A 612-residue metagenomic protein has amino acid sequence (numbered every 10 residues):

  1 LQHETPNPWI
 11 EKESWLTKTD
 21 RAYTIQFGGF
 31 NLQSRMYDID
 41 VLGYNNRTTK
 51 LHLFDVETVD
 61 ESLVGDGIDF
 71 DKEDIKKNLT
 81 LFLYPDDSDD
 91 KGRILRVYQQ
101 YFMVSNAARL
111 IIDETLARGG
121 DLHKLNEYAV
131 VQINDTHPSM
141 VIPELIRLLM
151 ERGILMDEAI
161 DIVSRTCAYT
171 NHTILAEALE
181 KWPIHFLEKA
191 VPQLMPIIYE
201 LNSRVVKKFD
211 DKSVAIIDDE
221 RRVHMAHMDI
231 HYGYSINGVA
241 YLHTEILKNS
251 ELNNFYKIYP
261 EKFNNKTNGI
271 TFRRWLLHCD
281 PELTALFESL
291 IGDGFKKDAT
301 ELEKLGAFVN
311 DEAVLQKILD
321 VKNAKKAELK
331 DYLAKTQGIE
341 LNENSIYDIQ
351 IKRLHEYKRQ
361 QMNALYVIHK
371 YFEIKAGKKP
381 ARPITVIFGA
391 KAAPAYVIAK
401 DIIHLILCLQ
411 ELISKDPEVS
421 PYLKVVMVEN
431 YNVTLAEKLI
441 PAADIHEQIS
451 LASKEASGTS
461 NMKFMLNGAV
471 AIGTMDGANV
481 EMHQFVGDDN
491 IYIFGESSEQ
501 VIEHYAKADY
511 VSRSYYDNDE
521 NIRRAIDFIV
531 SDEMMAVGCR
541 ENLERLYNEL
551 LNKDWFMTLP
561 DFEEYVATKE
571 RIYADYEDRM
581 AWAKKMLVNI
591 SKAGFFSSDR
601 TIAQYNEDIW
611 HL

Functional and structural regions predicted by a protein language model:
L1-L612: A conserved ligand/cofactor-binding region detector
